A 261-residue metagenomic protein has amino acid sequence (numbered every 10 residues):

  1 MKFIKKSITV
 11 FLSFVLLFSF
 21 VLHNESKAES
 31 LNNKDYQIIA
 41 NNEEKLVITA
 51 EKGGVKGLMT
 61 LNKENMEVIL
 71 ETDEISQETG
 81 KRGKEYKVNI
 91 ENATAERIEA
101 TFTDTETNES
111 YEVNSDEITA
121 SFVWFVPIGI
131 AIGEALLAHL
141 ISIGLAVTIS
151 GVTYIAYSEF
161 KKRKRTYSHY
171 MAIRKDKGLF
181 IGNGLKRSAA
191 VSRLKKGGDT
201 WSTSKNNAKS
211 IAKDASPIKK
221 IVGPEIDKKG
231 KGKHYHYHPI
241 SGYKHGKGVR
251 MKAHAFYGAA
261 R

Functional and structural regions predicted by a protein language model:
M1-K5, S26, G133, G246 (+1 more regions): Generic cytosolic/nucleocytoplasmic N-terminal low-complexity/intrinsically disordered segments
K2-S7, L17-V123: N-terminal propeptides/leader regions of secreted preproproteins that are proteolytically removed before maturation
I4-S7, A156, A190: Generic structural signal of hydrophobic/aromatic residues within well-ordered alpha-helices of folded domains
S26, S142, P239-S241: Intrinsic structural disorder/low-complexity segments
S115-A172, K177: Hydrophobic, gly/ala-rich membrane-insertion helices/peptides used by toxins and envelope proteins
T166-R261: Catalytic toxin/effector domains delivered as secreted proteins or via bacterial secretion systems
